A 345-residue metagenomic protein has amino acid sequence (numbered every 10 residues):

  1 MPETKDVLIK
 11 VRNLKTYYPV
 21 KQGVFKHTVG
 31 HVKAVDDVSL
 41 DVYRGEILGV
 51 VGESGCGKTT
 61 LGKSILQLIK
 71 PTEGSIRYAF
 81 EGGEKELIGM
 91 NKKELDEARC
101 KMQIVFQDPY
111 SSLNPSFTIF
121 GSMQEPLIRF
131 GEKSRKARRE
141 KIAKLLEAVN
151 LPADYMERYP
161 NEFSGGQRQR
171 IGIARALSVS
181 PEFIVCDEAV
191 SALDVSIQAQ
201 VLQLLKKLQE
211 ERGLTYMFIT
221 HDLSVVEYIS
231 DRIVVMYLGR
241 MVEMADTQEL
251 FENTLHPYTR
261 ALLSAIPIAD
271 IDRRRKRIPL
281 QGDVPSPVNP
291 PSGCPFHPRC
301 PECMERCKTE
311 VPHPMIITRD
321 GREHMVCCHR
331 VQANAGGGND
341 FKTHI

Functional and structural regions predicted by a protein language model:
P2-V7, K21-K26, E84, D246-I345: Short catalytic/signature loops enriched in Gly
V51-G52: The feature captures the beta-strand-to-loop junction immediately N-terminal to the Walker
S75-E97, S134: ABC ATPase NBD Q-loop/coupling interface
G82-G83, K136-D154, L263-S264: Conserved ABC ATPase "signature" region
Y159-F163, Q167: Conserved ABC ATPase signature
S178-E182: A short, proline-enriched helix->beta-strand linker immediately N-terminal to the Walker B motif in ABC-type P-loop
V185, A189, L193, I197-R275: P-loop NTP-binding/switch modules centered on Walker-like glycine-rich loops
